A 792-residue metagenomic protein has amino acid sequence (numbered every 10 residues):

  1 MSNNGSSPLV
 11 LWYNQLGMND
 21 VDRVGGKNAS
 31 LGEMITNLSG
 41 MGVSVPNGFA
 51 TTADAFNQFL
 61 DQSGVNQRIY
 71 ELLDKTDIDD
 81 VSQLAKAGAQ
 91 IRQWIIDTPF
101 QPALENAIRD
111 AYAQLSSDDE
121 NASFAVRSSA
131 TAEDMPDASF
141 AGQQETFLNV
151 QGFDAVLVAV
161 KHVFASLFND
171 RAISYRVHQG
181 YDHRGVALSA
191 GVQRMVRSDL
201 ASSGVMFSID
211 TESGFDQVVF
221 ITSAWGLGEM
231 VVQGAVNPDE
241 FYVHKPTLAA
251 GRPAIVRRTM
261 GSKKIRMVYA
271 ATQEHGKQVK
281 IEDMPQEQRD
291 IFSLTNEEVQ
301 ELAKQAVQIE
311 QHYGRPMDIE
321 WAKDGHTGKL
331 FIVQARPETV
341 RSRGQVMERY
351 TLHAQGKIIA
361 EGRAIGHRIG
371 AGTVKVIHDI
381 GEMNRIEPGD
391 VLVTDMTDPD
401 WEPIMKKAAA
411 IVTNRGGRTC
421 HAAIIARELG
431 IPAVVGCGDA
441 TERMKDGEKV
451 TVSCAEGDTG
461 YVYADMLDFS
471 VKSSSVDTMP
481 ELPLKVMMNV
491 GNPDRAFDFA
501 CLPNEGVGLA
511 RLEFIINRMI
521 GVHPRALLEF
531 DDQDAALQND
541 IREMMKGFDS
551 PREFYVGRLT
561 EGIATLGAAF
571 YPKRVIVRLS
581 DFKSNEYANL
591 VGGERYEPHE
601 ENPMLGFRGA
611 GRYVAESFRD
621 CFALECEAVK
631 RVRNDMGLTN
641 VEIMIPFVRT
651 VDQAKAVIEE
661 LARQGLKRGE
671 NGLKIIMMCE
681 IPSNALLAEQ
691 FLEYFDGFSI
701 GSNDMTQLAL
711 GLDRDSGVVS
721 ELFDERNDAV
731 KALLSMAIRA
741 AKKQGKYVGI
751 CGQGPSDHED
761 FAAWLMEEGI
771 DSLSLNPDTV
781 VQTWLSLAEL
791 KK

Functional and structural regions predicted by a protein language model:
M1-G191, L200, Q286-E297, L302-K304 (+13 more regions): N-terminal beta-alpha lobe that positions the nucleotide/phosphoryl donor in ATP/NTP-coupled carboxylate activation
N66, H326, E338-R343, M347 (+4 more regions): Acidic, glycine-rich flexible loop/linker segments
Y112, E120-A125, A130-F140, Q144-L148 (+4 more regions): Conserved alpha/beta-domain cores
A138, L148-V150, A159-V160, S202-T211 (+7 more regions): Beta-strand scaffold of nucleotide-dependent catalytic cores
G142, G314-T339: Conserved metal-phosphate-binding beta-hairpin within the catalytic cores of diverse ATP-dependent phosphoryl-transfer
G214, V450, D704: Small/polar (Gly/Ser/Thr/Ala-rich) solvent-exposed segments that form structured loops/beta-strands/short helices used
V218-D318, K323-D324, R363-G370, P388 (+7 more regions): Conserved catalytic alpha/beta cores of large enzymes that bind or transform nucleotide phosphates and polynucleotides
